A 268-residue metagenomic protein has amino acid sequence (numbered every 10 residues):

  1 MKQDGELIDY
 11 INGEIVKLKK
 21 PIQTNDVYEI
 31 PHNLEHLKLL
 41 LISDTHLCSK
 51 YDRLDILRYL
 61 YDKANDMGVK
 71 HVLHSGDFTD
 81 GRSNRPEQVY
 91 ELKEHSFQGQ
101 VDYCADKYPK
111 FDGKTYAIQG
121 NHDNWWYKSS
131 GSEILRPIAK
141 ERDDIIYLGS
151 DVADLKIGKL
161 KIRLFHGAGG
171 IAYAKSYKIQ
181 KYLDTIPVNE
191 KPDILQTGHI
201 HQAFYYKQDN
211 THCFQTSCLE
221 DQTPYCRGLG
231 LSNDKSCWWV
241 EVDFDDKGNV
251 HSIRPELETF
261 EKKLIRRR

Functional and structural regions predicted by a protein language model:
M1-L41: Acidic, histidine-bearing metal-coordination/catalytic regions of metal-dependent phosphoesterases
K20-I22, I145-Y147, L231-D234: A short catalytic or substrate-binding loop motif that flags glycine-/basic-rich loops and adjacent residues that bind
P21-E29, L54-R58, A174-I186: Short, motif-level signal for alpha-helix interfacial/capping segments enriched in acidic residues and aromatics/proline
V27-E29, N33-L37, I42, L47-G149: Core catalytic region of metal-dependent phosphoesterases/phosphodiesterases, especially metallo-beta-lactamase-like
E29-L39, D154-R163, Q208-T211: Beta-strand-turn-beta hairpins that frame and shape the catalytic cleft of phosphate-ester-processing enzymes
I42-T45, A64, A153-D154, R163 (+1 more regions): Conserved catalytic-core segments centered on acid/base and nucleophilic motifs
S150-D154, C237-W239: Short, acidic/polar N-cap/turn motifs at the starts of alpha helices
K161-R163, A168-R266: Conserved beta-sheet core of the metallophosphoesterase superfamily
